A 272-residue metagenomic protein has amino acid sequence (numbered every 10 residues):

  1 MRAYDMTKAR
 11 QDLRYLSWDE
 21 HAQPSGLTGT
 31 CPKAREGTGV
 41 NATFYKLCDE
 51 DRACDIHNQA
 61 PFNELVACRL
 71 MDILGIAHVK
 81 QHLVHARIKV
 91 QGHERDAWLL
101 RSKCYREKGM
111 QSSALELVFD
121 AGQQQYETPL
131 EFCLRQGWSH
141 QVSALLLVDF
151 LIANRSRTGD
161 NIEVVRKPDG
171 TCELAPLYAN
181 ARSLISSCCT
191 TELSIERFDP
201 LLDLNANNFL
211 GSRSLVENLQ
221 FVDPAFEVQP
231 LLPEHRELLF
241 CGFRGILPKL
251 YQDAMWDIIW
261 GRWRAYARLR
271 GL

Functional and structural regions predicted by a protein language model:
A3-S113: Conserved ATP-binding subdomain of kinase catalytic cores across diverse folds
D5, A9-Y15, G109-D120, S214-L239: Short, solvent-exposed coil/turn linker segments
F44, K80-H82, E163, L174-L177 (+1 more regions): A structural signal for short, well-ordered beta-strand segments and their strand-loop junctions that often border
D72, K167-L272: C-terminal catalytic region of ATP-dependent kinase domains
Q81-K89, D160-P168, L272: Short alpha-helical "patches" and their helix-cap loops
G92, D96-L147, A265: ATP-dependent phospho-/nucleotidyl transfer catalytic cores
Y126-C189: Conserved kinase catalytic-core segment
